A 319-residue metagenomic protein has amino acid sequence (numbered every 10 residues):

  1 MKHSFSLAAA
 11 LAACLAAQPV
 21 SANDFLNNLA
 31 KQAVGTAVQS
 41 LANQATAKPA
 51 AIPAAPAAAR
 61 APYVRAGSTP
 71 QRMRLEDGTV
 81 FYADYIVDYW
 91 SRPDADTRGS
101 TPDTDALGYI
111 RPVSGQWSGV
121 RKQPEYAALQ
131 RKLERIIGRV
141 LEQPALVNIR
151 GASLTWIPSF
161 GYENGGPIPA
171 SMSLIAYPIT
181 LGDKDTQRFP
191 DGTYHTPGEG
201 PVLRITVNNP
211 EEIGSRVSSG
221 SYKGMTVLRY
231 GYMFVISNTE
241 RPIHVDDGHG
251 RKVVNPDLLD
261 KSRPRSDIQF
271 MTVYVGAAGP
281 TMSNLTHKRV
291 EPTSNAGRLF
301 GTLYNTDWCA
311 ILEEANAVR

Functional and structural regions predicted by a protein language model:
M1-L7: Bacterial N-terminal signal peptides that target proteins for export
A17-P19: N-terminal signal peptide c-region/cleavage motif recognized by signal peptidases
S21-A30, V34, P62-R74: Cleaved targeting-peptide boundary
N23-A58: N-terminal propeptides/low-complexity segments immediately following signal peptides in secreted or periplasmic proteins
D24, N28, Q32, T36 (+3 more regions): Soluble non-cytosolic domains of exported or imported proteins
A37, L41-A45, P49, I137-P144 (+3 more regions): Sec/Tat-exported extracytoplasmic proteins
P62-D267: Short, solvent-exposed recognition patches
S283-R319: Surface-exposed amphipathic alpha-helical segments
